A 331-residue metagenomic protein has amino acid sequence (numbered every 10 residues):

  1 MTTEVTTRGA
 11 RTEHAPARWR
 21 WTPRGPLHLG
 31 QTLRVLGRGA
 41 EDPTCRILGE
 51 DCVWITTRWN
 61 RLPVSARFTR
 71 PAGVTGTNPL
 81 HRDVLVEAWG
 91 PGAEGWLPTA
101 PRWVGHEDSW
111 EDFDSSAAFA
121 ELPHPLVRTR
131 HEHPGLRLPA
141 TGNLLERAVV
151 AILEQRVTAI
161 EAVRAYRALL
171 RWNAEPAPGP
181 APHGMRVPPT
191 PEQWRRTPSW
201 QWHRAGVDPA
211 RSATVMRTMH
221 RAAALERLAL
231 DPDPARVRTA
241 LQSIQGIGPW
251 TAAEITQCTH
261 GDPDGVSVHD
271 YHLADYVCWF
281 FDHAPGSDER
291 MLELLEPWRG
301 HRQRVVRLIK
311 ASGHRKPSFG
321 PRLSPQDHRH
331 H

Functional and structural regions predicted by a protein language model:
M1-H331: HhH-family (HhH-GPD) DNA N-glycosylase catalytic core used in base-excision repair
